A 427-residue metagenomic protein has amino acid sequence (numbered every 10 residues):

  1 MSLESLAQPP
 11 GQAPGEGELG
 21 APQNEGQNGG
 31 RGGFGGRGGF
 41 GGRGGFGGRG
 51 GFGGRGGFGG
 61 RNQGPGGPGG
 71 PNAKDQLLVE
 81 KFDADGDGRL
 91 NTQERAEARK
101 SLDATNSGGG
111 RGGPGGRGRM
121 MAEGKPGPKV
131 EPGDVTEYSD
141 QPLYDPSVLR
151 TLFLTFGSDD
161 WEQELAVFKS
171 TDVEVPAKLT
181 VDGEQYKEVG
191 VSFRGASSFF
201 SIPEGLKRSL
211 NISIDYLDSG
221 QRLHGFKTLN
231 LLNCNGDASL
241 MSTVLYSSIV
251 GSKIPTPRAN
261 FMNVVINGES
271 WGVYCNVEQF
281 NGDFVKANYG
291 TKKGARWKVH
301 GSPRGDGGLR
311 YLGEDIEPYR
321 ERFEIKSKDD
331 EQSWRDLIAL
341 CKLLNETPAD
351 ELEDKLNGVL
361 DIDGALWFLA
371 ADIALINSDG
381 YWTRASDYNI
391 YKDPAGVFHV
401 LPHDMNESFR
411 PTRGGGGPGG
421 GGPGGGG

Functional and structural regions predicted by a protein language model:
L3-E80, A96-A104, G108-G427: Phosphate/dinucleotide-binding and metal-coordinating scaffold of catalytic cores in nucleotide-dependent enzymes
D83-D87, N91, D379: Acidic carboxylate motifs that coordinate Ca2+ or other divalent cations, activating on Asp/Glu
